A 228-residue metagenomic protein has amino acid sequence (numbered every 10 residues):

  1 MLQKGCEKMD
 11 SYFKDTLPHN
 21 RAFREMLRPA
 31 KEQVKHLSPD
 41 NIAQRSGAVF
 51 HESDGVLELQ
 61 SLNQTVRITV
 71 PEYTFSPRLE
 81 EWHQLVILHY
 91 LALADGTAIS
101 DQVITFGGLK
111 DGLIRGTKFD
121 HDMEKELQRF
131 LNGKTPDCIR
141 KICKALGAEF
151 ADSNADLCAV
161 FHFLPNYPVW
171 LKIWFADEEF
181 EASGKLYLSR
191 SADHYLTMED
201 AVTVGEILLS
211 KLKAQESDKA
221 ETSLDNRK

Functional and structural regions predicted by a protein language model:
M1-L2, S223: Acidic/proline-rich low-complexity IDRs
L2-D54, H83, Y90-G147: Short Lys/Arg-enriched alpha/beta "domain-start" segment
N41-V70, E149-F175: Amphipathic, interaction-prone secondary-structure segments
L57-E58, L113, T117-Q128, D152-A155 (+3 more regions): Domain-length accessory/inserted modules outside core catalytic folds
N63-H89, W174-E199: Intrinsically disordered, low-complexity regulatory segments enriched in Ser/Thr/Pro and charged residues
P77, N132-P136, M198, V202: Generic detection of long, well-ordered alpha-helical segments
N132-H194: Conserved binding-pocket/active-site segment within a compact domain
D177-K228: Alpha-helical oligomerization segments
